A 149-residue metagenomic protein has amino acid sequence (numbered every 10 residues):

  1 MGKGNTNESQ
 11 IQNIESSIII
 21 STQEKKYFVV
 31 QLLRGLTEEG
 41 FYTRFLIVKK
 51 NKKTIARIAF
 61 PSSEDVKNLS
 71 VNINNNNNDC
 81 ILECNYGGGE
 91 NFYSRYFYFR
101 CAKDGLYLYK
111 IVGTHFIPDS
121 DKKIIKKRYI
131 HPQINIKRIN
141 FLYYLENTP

Functional and structural regions predicted by a protein language model:
M1-I14: N-terminal low-complexity, Pro/Thr/Ser-rich intrinsically disordered segments that act as propeptides or flexible
G4, N78-P149: Acidic, small-residue rich beta-repeat scaffolds with periodic aromatic anchors
I18-L33, N75-Y86: Acidic/hydrophobic-patterned starts of short beta strands in beta-sheet-rich repeat architectures
F28, F41-R44, N91-Y96: Short, surface-exposed coil-to-beta transition loops
R34-E38, G87-E90: Short glycine/acidic-enriched loop and turn motifs that connect beta-strands
F41-R57, Y98-A102: Beta-propeller blade repeat segments, especially FG-GAP/WD-type strand-to-loop junctions in 6- to 7-bladed propeller
I58-S62: Short loop/turn motifs that cap or connect beta-strands within the blades of beta-propeller-type repeat domains
D65-N72: Repeated scaffold domains used in trafficking and secretory/extracellular systems, primarily beta-propellers
